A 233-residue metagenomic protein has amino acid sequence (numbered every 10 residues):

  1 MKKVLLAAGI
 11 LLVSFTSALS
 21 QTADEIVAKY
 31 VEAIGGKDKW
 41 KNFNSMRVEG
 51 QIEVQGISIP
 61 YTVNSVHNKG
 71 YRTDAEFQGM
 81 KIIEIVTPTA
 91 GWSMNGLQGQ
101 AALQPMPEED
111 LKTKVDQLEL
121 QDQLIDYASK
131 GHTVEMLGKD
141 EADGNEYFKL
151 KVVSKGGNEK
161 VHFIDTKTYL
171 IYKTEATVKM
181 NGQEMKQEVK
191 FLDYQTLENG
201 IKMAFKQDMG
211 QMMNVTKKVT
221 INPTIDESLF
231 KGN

Functional and structural regions predicted by a protein language model:
M1-A23: Bacterial Sec-dependent N-terminal signal peptides
L19-E32, K39, S93-N158, K179-M185 (+1 more regions): Flexible, processing/modification-adjacent segments and terminal tails in exported/periplasmic/extracellular proteins
E25-G99: N-terminal mature ectodomain segment of secretory-pathway/periplasmic proteins
V48, T73, G91, V134 (+3 more regions): Well-ordered beta-strand positions enriched in small/hydrophobic/aromatic, beta-favoring residues
V54, F77, A142-D143, E198 (+1 more regions): Structural motif
P60, I83, Q100-L103, F148 (+2 more regions): A sequence-level detector of short linear motifs
Y61-S65, E84-P88, A102-L111, I164 (+2 more regions): Short amphipathic beta-strand/extended segments with alternating polar/hydrophobic composition
E146-G232: Gly/Pro-enriched, hydrophobic low-complexity segments that function as extracytoplasmic propeptides/linkers
